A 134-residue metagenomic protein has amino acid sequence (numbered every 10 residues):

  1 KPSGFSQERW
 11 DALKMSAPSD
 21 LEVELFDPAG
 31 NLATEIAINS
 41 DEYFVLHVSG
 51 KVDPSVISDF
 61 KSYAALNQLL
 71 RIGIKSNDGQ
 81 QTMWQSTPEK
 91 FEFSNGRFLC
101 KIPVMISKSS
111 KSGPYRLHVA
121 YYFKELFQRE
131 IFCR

Functional and structural regions predicted by a protein language model:
K1-F44: Short, compositionally biased P/S/T/A/G/V-rich stretches that sit at domain boundaries
P18, D27, A65, Q85-S86 (+1 more regions): Non-catalytic macromolecular-recognition regions in eukaryotic signaling proteins
D27, S76-D78: Acidic surface patches and DE-rich sequence motifs
E35-I36, K61, I106-S107: Beta-strand elements of modular eukaryotic interaction domains
F44-S49, L66-K75, C100-R134: Internal, hydrophobic beta-strand segments that form the core of beta-sheet-rich folds
S49-Y63: Short amphipathic, basic-aromatic surface patches that mediate peripheral association with negatively charged
S58, L69-K75, T82-W84: Eukaryotic beta-sheet cores, primarily in C2 and C2-like/PH beta-sandwich modules
G79-G96: Solvent-exposed serine/threonine-rich low-complexity stretches and specific carbohydrate-binding patches
